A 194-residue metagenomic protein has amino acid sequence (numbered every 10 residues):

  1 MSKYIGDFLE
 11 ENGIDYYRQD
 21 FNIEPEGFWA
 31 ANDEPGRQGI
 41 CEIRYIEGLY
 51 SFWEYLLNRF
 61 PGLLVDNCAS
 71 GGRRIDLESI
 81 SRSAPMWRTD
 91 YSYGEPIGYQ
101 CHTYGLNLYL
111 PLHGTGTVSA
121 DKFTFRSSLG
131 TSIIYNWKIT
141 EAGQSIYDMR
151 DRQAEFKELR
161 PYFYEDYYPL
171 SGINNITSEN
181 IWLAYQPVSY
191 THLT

Functional and structural regions predicted by a protein language model:
M1, E34-I46: The substrate-binding groove and active-site-proximal loops of carbohydrate-active enzymes, especially glycoside
M1-A30, G48-N67: Substrate-binding cleft of carbohydrate-active enzyme catalytic domains
N22-P25, E34, R73-R74: Active/binding-pocket-proximal capping segment
I43-I146, V188: Glycan-recognition surfaces
G94, Y168, W182-L183: N-terminal accessory beta-strand-rich subdomains and adjacent acidic, glycine-rich linkers that precede catalytic cores
S128-G172: Aromatic- and carboxylate-lined catalytic core of secreted/periplasmic carbohydrate-active enzymes
S178-S189: Short, surface-exposed beta-strand/loop micro-motifs that present aromatic residues
T191-T194: Conserved small/polar residues in nucleotide/adenosyl-binding loops
